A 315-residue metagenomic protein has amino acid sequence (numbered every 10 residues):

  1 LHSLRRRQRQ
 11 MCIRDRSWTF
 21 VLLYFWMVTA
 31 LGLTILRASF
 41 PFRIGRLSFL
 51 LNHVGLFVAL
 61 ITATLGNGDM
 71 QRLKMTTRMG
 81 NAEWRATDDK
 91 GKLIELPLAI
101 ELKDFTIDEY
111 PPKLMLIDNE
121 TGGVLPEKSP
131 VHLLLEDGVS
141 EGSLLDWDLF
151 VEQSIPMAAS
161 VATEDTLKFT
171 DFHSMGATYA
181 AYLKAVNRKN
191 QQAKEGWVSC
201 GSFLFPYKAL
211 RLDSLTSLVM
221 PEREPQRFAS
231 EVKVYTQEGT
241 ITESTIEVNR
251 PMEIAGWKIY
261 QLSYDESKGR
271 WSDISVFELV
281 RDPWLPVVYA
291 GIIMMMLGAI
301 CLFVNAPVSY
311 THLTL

Functional and structural regions predicted by a protein language model:
L1, R7-Q10, R14-L313: Solvent-exposed, non-transmembrane regions of integral membrane proteins
